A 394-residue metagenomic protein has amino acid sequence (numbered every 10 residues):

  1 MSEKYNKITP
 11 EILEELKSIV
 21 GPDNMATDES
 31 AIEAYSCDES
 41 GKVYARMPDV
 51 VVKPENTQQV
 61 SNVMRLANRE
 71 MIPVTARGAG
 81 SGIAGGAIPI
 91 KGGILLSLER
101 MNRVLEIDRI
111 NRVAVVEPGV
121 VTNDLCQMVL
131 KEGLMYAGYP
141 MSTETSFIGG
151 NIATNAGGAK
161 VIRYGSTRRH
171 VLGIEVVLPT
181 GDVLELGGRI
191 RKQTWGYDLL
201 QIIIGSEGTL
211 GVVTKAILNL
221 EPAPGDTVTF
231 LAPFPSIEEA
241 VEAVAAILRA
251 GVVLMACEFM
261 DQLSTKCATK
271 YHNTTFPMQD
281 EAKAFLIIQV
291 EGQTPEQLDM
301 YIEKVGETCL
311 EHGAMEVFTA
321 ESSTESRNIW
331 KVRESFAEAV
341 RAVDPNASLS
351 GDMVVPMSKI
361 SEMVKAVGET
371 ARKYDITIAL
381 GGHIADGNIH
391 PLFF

Functional and structural regions predicted by a protein language model:
M1-R65, G82-R112, S264-T275, S323-S350 (+1 more regions): N-terminal flexible segment immediately upstream of the FAD-binding catalytic core in FAD-dependent oxidoreductases
T27-C37, P222, V228-S236, V241-F394: C-terminal substrate-recognition/cap domain of FAD-linked oxidoreductases
A76-G80, A87, L98, P118 (+1 more regions): Glycine-rich, histidine-containing beta strand-loop boundary motifs that form or position
A84, I88, I94-L98, T209-I217 (+2 more regions): Short, acidic (Asp/Glu-rich) active-site segment that either coordinates a divalent metal cofactor
R103-I107, R112-M260: FAD-binding subdomain of flavoenzyme oxidoreductases
